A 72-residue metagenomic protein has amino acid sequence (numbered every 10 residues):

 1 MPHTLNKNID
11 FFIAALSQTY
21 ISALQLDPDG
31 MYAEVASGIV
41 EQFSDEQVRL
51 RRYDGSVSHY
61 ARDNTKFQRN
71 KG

Functional and structural regions predicted by a protein language model:
M1-A33, D54-G72: Short glycine-rich, low-complexity segments
Y20-S22, S37, R49: Beta-strand secondary-structure signal
E34-E41: Short beta-strand-centered aromatic/proline hotspots
E41-Y60: Basic/aromatic-rich interaction segments and small domains that mediate binding to polyanionic partners
